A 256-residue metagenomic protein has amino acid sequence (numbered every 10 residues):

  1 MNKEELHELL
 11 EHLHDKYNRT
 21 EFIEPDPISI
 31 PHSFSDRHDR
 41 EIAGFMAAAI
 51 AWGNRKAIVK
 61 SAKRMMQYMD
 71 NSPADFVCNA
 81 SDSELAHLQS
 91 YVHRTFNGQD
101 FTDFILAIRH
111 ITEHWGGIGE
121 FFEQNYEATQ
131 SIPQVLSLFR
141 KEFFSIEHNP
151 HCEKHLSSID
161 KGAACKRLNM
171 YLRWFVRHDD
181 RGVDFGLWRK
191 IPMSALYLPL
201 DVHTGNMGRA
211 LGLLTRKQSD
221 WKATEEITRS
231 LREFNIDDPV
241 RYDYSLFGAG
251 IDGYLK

Functional and structural regions predicted by a protein language model:
M1-K256: HhH-family (HhH-GPD) DNA N-glycosylase catalytic core used in base-excision repair
